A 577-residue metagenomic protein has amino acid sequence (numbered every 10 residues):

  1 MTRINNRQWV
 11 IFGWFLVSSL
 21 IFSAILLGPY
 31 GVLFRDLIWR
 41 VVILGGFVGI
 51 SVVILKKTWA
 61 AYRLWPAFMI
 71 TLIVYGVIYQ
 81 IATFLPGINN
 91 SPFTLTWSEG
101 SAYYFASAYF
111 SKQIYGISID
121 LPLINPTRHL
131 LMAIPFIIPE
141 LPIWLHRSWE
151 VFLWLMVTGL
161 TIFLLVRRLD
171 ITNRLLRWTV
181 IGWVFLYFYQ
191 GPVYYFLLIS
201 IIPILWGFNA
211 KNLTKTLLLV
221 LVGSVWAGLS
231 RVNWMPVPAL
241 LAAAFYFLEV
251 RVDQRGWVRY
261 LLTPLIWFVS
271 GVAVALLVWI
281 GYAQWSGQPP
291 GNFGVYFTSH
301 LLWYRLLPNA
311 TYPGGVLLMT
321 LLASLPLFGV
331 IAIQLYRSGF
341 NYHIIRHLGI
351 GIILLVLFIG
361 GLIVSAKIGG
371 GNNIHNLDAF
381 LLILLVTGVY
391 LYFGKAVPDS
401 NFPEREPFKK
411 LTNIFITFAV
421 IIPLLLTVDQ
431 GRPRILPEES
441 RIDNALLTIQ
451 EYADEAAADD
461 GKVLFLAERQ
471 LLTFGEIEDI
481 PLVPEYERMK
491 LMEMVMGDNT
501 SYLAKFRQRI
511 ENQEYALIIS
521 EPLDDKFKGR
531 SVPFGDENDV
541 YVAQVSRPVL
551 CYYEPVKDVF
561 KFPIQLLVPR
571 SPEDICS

Functional and structural regions predicted by a protein language model:
M1, R7-Q8, T71-I73, L265-V269 (+1 more regions): Signature aromatic-anchored transmembrane alpha helix within multi-pass, membrane-resident enzymes that catalyze glycan
M1-T83: Start-transfer (signal-anchor) and selected internal transmembrane alpha helices of multi-pass inner/ER membrane
S23, Y79-I134, L141-L155, F185-F196 (+3 more regions): Transmembrane catalytic cores of multi-pass membrane glycosyltransferases and polysaccharide-assembly enzymes
G46-S51, V157-L165, I199-K211, V222 (+4 more regions): Transmembrane alpha-helical segments
L55-A67, V166-L175, F208-T214, V250-Y260 (+2 more regions): Membrane-interface helix-boundary motifs at transmembrane edges
S148-I181: Transmembrane-helix motifs of polytopic, lipid-linked glycan transferases
G281-G287, I422-I575: Extracytoplasmic
G369-N413: Hydrophobic/aromatic-rich transmembrane helices and adjacent perimembrane loops
